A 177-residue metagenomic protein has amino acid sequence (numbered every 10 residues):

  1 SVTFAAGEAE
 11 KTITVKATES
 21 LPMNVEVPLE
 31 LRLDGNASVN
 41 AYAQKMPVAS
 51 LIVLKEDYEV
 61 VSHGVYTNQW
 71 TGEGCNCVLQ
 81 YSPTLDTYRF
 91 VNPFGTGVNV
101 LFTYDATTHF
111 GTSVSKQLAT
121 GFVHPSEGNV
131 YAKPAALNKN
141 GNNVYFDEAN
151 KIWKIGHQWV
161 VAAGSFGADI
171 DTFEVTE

Functional and structural regions predicted by a protein language model:
V2-E10: Short proline/glycine- and polar residue-rich coil/turn motifs
E8, L21-M23, A37, D57 (+1 more regions): Residues that cap or initiate secondary-structure elements
A9-K11, V25-V27, D86, K151-W153: Residues at beta-strand starts and edge strands
K11-N36: Contiguous beta-strand segments of beta-sheet-rich domains
E26, M46-V53: Short, solvent-exposed charged binding patches
N36-A49: Beta-sandwich strand segments
V53-E177: Ser/Thr/Gly/Pro-rich, low-complexity flexible regions
